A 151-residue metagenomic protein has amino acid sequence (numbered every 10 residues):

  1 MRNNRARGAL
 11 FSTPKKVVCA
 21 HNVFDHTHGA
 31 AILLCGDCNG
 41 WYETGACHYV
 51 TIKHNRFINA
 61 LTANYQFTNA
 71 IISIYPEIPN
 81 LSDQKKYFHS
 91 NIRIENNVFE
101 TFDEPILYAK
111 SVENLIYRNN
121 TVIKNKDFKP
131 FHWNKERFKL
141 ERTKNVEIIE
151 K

Functional and structural regions predicted by a protein language model:
M1-K151: Extracellular parallel beta-helix/beta-solenoid repeat domains
